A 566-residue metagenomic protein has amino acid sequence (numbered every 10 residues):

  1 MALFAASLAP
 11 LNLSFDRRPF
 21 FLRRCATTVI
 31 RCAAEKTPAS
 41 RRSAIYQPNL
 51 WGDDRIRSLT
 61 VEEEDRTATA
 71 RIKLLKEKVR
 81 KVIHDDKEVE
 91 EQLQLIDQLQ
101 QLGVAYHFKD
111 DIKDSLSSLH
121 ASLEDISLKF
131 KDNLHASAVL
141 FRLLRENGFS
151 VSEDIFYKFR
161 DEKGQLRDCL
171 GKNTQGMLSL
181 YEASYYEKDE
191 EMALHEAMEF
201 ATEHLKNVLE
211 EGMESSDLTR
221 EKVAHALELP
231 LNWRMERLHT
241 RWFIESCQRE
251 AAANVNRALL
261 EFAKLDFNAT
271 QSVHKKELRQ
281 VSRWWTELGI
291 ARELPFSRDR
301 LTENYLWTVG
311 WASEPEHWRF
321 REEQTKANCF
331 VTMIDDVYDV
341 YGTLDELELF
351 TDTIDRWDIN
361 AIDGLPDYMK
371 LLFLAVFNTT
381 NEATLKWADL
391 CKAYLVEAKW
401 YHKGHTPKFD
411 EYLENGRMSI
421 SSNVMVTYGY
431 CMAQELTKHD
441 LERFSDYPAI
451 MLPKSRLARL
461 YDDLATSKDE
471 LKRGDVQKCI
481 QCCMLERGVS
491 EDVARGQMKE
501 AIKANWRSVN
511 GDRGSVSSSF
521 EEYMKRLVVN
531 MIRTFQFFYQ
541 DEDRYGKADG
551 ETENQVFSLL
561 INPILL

Functional and structural regions predicted by a protein language model:
A2-L566: Terpene synthase/cyclase
